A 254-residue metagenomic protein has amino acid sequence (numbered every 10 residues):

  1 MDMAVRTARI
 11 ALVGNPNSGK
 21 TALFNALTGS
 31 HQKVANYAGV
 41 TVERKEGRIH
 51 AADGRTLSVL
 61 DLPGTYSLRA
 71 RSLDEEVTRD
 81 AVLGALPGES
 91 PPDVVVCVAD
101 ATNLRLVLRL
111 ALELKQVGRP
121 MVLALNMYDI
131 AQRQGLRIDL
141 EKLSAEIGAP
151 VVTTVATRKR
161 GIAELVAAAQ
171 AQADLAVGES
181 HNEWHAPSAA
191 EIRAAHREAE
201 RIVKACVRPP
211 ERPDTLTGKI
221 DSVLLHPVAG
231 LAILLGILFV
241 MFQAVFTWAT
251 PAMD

Functional and structural regions predicted by a protein language model:
M1-L73, A85, E89: Conserved G1/Walker A P-loop phosphate-binding module
H50-G54, V77-V151: Conserved C-terminal guanine-recognition region of P-loop GTPase G domains, centered on the G4
D129-N182: Canonical P-loop GTPase G-domain recognition
S180-V203: Long, well-ordered amphipathic alpha-helical subdomains in the mid-to-C-terminal portions of large enzyme subunits
K204-T217: Short, membrane-interfacial amphipathic segments enriched in basic
V223-P227, L231: Loop-to-transmembrane-helix entry motif
I233-Q243: Hydrophobic core segments of alpha-helical transmembrane domains in multi-pass membrane transport and ion-translocation
A244-D254: Interfacial/capping segments of alpha-helical transmembrane domains
